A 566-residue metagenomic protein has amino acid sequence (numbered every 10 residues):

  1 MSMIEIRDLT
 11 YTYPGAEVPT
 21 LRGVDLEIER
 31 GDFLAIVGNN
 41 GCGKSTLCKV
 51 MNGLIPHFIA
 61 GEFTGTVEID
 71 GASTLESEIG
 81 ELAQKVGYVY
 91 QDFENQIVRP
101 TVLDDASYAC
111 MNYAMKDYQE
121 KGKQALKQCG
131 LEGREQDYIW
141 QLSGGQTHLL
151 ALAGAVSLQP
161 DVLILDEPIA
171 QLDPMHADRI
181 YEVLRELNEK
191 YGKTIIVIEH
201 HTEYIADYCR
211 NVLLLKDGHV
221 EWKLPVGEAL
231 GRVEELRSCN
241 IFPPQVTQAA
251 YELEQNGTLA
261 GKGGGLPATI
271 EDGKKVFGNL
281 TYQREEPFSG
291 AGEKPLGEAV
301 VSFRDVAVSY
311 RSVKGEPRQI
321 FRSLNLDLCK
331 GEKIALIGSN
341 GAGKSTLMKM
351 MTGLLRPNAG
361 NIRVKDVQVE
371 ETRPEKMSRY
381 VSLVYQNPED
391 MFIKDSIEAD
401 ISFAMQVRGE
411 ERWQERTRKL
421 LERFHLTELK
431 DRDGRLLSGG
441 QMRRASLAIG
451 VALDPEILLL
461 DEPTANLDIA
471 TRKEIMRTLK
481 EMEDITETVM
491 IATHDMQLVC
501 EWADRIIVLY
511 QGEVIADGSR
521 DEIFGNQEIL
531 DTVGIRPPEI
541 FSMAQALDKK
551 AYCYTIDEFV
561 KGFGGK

Functional and structural regions predicted by a protein language model:
N52, T352: Helix-to-loop junction immediately C-terminal to a conserved catalytic motif
A60-S73, G360-Q368, M377: Conserved ABC transporter NBD signature motif
D117-R134, E411-L429: Conserved ABC ATPase "signature" region
Y138-L142, Q146, D433-L437: Conserved ABC ATPase signature
L163-D166, L458-D461: Catalytic Walker B motif of ABC-type/P-loop ATPase nucleotide-binding domains
D217-G218, G512: Conserved ABC ATPase "signature" C-loop
L236-A299, L530-K566: ABC ATPase nucleotide-binding domains
